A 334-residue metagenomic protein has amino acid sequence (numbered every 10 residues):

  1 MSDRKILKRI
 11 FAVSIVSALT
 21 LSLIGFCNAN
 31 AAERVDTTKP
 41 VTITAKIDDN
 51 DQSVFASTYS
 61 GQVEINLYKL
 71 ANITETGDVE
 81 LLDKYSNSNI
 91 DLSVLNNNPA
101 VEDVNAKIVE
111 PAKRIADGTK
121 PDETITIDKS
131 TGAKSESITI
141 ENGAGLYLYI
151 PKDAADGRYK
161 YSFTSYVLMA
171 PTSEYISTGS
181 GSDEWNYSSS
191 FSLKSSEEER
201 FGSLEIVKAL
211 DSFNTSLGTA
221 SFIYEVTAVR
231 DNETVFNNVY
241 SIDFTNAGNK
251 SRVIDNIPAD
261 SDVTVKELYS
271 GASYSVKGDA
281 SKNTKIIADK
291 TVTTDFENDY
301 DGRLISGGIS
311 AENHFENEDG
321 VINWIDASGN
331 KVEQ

Functional and structural regions predicted by a protein language model:
M1-Q334: Solvent-exposed loop/turn and edge beta-strand elements of beta-rich ligand-binding domains
